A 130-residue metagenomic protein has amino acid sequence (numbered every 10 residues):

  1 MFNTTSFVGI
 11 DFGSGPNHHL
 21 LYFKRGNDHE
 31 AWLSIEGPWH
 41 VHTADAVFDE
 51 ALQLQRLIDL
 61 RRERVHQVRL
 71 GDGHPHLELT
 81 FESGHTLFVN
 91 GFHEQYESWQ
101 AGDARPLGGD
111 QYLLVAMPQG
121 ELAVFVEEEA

Functional and structural regions predicted by a protein language model:
M1-A130: Surface-exposed, interaction-prone regions used to assemble/regulate multi-protein complexes
